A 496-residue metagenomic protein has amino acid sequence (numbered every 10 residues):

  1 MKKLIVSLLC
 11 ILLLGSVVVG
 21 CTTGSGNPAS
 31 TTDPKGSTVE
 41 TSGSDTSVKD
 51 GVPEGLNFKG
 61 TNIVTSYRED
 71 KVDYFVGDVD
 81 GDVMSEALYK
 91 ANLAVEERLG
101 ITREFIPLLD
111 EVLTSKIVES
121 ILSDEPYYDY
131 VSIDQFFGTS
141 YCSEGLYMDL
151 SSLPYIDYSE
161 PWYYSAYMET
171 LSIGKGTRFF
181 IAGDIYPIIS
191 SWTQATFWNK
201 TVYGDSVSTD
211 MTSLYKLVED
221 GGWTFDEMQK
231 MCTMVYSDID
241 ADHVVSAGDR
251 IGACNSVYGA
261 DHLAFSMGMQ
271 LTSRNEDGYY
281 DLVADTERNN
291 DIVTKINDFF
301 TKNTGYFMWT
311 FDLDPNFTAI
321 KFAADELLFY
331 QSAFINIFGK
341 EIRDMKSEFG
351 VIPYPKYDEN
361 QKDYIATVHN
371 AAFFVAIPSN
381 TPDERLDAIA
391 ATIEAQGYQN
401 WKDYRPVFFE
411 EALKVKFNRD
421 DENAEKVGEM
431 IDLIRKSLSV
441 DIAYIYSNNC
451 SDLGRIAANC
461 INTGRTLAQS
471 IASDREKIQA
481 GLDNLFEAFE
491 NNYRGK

Functional and structural regions predicted by a protein language model:
K2-E144, C460-K496: Conserved N-terminal structural module of periplasmic/extracytoplasmic solute-binding proteins
E111-M148, W162-A182, D226, K230-D240 (+1 more regions): Pocket-flanking alpha-helical
C142-G145, S151, S165-K216, C254-D277 (+1 more regions): Periplasmic solute-binding protein
Y155-Y163, L217-D220, S246, L271-D291 (+1 more regions): Short, solvent-exposed loop/beta-turn-alpha elements that line the ligand-binding surface or hinge of extracytoplasmic
Q229-M234, L263-A264, L271-D312: Glycine-centered hinge/linker elements that transmit conformational signals in sensory and ligand-binding systems
D238-D249: Acidic, glycine-anchored loop motifs typical of Ca2+
T301, I342-V415: Extracytoplasmic/periplasmic substrate-recognition and gating elements
P378-A390, Y398-K496: Conserved C-terminal helix/tail region of periplasmic/extracytoplasmic solute-binding proteins
